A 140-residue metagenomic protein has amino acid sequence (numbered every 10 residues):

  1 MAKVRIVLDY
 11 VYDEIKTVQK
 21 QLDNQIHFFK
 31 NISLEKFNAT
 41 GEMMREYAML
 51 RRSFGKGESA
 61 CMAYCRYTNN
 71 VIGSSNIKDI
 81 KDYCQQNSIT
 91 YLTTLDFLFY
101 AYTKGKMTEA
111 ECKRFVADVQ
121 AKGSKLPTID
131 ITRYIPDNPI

Functional and structural regions predicted by a protein language model:
M1-Y64, T68, I129-D130, Y134-P139: Active-site-proximal, substrate-binding regions of enzyme catalytic domains and RNA-binding/basic surfaces
V7, D13, Q19-Q21, I80-I140: Acidic, PIN/NYN-like endoribonuclease modules and their adjacent C-terminal/linker elements
L50-T103: Conserved, surface-exposed functional patches that form binding/active-site neighborhoods
